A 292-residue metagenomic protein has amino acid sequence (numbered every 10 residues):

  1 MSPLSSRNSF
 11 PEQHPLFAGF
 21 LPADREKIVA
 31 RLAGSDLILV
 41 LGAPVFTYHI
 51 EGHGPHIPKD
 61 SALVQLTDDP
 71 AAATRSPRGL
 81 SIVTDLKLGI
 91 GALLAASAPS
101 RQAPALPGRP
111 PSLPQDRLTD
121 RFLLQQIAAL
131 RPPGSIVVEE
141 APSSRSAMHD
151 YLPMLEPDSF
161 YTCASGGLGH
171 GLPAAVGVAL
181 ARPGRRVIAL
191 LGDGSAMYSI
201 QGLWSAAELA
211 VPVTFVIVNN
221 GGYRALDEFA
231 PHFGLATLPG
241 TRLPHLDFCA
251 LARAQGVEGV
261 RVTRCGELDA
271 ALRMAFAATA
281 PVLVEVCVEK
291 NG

Functional and structural regions predicted by a protein language model:
M1-V64, L155-G184, Y198-Q201, H232 (+2 more regions): Glycine-rich, anion-gripping cofactor-binding loops and their flanking helix/strand elements in enzyme active sites
S6-P11, F46-T47, P70-T74, I90 (+5 more regions): Short gly/pro/ser/thr-enriched loop/turn and capping motifs at secondary-structure boundaries
E12, A105-A179, G184, G234: Active-site diphosphate/adenylate-binding microenvironment
F20, G34, P99, A230-A271: Conserved thiamine diphosphate
K59-R145, C265-A278, V282-G292: Phosphate/pyrophosphate-binding active-site segments
T84-I90, Q201-N219: A short alpha/beta connector and helix-capping loop motif
R185-S205, V218: DG-centered beta-turn motif at the end of beta-strands
